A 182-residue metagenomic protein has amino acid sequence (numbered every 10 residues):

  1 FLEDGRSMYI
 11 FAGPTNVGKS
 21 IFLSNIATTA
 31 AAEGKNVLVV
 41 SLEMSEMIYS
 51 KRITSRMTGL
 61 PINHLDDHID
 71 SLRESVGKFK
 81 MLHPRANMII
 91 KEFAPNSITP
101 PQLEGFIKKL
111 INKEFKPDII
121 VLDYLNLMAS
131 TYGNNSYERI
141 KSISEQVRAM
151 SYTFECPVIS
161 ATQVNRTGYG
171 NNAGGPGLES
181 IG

Functional and structural regions predicted by a protein language model:
F1-R6: Phosphate-binding P-loop
Y9-A12, L38: Short hydrophobic/aromatic beta-strand immediately N-terminal to the Walker A/P-loop
F11, E74, E138-G182: Phosphate-binding/switch region of NTP-binding enzymes
N16: Walker A (P-loop) phosphate-binding loop of P-loop NTPases
K19: Conserved lysine of the Walker
T29-K116, S130: Cytosolic-facing regulatory segments adjacent to core modules
A129-S136: Conserved ATPase-coupling elements of RecA-like P-loop NTPase cores
